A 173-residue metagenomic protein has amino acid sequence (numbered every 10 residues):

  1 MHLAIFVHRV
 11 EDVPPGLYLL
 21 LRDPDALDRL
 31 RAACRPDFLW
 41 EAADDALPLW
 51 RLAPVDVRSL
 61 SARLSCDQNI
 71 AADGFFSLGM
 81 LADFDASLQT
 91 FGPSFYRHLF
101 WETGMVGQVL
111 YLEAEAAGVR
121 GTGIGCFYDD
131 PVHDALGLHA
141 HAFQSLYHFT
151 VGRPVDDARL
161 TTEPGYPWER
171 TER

Functional and structural regions predicted by a protein language model:
M1-R173: Acidic, surface-exposed loops and disordered segments
